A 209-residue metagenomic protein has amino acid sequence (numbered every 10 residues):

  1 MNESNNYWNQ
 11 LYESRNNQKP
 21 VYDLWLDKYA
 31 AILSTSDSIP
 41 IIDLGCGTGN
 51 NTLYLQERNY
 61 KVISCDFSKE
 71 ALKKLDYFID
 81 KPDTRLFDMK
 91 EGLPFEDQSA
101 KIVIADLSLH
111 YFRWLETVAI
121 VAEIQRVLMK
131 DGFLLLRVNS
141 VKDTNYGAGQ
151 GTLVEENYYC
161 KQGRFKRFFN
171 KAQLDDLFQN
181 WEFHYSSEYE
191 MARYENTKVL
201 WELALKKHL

Functional and structural regions predicted by a protein language model:
M1-D37, G47-G92, F133-L209: Class I (Rossmann-like) S-adenosyl-L-methionine-dependent methyltransferase catalytic domain, capturing the SAM-binding
D43: Class I SAM-dependent methyltransferase core
L93-V103: A short acidic, Gly/Pro-enriched loop at the edge of an enzyme's catalytic core that lines a small-molecule cofactor
P94-E96, R113, N170: GHKL-family ATP-binding catalytic core of two-component histidine kinases
K101-E116: A short SAM/SAH-binding and catalytic strip from SAM-dependent methyltransferases
L109, D131-F133: Intrinsic-disorder/low-complexity, polar/charged segments enriched in Ser/Thr/Lys/Arg/Asp/Glu/Gln
V118-K130: A short glycine-rich, Lys/Arg-flanked "PGG" loop and its adjoining helix->strand segment in the class I
